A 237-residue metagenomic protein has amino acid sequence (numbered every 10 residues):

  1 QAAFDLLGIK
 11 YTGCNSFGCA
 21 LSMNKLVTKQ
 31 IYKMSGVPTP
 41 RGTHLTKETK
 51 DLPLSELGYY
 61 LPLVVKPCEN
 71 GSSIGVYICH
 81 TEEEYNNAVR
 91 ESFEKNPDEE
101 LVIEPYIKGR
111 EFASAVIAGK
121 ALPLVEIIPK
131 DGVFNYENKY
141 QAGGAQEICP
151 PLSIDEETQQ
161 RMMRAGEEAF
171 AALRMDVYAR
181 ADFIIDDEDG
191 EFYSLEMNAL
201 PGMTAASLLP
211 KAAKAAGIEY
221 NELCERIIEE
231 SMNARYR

Functional and structural regions predicted by a protein language model:
Q1-M23, P38-R41: A short, GP-enriched loop/loop-strand-helix hinge that lies immediately N-terminal to, or at the N-terminal rim
C19-E104, K108-G109: Active-site nucleotide/adenylate-binding loops and adjacent lid/helix of ATP-dependent enzymes
L45, V76-T81, V116-A118, D186 (+2 more regions): Short beta-strand-to-turn element immediately C-terminal to the catalytic PLP-Schiff-base lysine in fold type I
S73, K130, N198-A212: Glycine-rich phosphate/pyrophosphate-binding beta-alpha loops
H80-R164, E191-Y193: Phosphate-binding site of ATP-dependent enzymes
P105, V116, F170-M203, A213: Conserved metal-phosphate-binding beta-hairpin within the catalytic cores of diverse ATP-dependent phosphoryl-transfer
E126-A179, K211-R237: Active-site "cap" helix and flanking loop/linker of ATP-utilizing ligase/carboxylase catalytic domains
